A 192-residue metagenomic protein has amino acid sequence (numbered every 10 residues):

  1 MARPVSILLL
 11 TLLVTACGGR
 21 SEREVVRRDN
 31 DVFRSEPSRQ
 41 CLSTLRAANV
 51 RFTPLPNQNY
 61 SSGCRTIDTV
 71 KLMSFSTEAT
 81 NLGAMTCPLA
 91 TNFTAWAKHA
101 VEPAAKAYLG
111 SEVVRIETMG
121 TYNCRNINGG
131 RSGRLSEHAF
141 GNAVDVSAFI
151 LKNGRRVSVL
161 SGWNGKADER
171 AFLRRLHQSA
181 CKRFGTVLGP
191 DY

Functional and structural regions predicted by a protein language model:
A2-L10: Sec-dependent signal peptide recognition, specifically the positively charged N-region followed immediately by
L13-A16: C-terminal motif of bacterial Sec signal peptides marking the signal peptidase cleavage site
G18-S21: Bacterial signal peptide processing site
R23-D31: Short, low-complexity, disordered segments immediately C-terminal to signal peptides in bacterial exported proteins
R23-E24, T53, S61, I67 (+2 more regions): Catalytic cores and adjacent binding grooves of peptidoglycan-active enzymes
P37-E117: Active-site acidic/histidine clusters and adjacent loop/turn architecture that either coordinate catalytic ions
T77-E78, T121-R125, L151, N164-G165: Solvent-exposed loop/turn segments at secondary-structure junctions within structured extracellular/periplasmic domains
A107-G141: Active-site-adjacent substructure of cysteine-protease-like catalytic cores
